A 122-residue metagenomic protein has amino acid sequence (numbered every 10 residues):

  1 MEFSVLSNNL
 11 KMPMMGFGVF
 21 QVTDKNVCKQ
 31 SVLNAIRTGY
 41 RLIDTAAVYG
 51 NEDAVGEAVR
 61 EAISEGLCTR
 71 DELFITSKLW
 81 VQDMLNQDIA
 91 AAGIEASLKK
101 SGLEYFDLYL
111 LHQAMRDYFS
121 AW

Functional and structural regions predicted by a protein language model:
M1-L73, A91-A92, E104: N-terminal binding-site loop/beta-alpha segment at the start of enzyme catalytic domains that lines or forms
K25, Q82-D88: The beta1-alpha1 cofactor-binding region of Rossmann-like NAD(H)/NADP(H)-dependent oxidoreductases
V59, K78, Q82, S120-A121: Short amphipathic alpha-helical patches
T69-D83, L108-A114: A short, structured active-site edge motif that brings together acidic residues
N86-W122: Glycine/proline-rich, positively charged, aromatic-decorated active-site loop/lid region on the catalytic face
